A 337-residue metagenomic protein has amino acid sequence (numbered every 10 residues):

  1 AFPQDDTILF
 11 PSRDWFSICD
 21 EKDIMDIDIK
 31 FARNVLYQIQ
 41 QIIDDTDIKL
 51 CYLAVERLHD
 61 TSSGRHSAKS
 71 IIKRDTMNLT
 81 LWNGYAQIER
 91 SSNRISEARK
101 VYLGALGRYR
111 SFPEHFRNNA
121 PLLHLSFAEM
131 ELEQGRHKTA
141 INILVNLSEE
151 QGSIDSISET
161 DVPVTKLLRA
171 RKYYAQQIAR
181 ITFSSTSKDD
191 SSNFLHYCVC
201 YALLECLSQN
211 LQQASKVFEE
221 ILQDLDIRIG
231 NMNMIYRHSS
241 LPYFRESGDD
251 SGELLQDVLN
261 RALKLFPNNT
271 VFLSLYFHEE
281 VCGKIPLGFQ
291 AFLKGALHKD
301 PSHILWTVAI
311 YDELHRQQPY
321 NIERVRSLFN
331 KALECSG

Functional and structural regions predicted by a protein language model:
A1-G337: Alpha-helical solenoid scaffolds in eukaryotic macromolecular assemblies
